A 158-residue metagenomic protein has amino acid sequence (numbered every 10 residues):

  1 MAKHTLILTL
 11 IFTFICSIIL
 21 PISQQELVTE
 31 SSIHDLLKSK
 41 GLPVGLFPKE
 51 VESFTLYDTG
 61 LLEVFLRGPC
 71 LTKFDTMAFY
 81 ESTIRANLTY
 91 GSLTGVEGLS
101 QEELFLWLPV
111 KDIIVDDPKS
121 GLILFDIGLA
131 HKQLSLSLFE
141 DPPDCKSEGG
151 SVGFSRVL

Functional and structural regions predicted by a protein language model:
A2-H4, F12-I33: N-terminal signal peptide
I22-I33, L61, S147-L158: Plant P/S/T-rich low-complexity glycomodules
T29-P69: N-terminal secretory signal peptides
F65, F74-D75, L136: Intrinsically disordered, low-complexity regions enriched in proline, serine, glycine and charged residues
P69-T72, H131-K132: Short, surface-exposed beta-strand-loop junctions and turns on beta-sheet-rich folds
T76-I84: Short Gly/aromatic-enriched secondary-structure transition segments
R85-L158: Helix-rich interaction surfaces within compact, conserved domain-sized segments that mediate assembly or partner
